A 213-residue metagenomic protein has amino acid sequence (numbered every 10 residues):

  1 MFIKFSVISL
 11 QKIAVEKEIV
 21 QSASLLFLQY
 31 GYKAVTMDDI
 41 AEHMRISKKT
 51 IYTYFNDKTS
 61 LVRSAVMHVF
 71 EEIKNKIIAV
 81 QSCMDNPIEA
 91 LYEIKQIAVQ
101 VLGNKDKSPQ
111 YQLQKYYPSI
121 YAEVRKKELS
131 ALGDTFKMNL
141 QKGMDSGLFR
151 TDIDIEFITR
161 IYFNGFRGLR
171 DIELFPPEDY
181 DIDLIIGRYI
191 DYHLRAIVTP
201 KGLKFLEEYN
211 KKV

Functional and structural regions predicted by a protein language model:
M1-S6, M138-K142, S146, D179-V213: C-terminal peripheral helix-coil segments that are non-catalytic and often amphipathic
M1-Y30, A34-I46, S60-R63: Basic, helix-initiating cap at the start of DNA-binding domains
R45-F55: Short hydrophobic/aromatic patch on the recognition helix
S64, I78-K105, T159-Y162: Hydrophobic alpha-helical connector segments
M67-K74: Short, basic, alpha-helical segments at the C-terminal edge of helix-turn-helix-like DNA-binding modules
V80, P109-L113, E173-P176: Secondary-structure edge/capping motif, primarily at the C-terminal ends of alpha-helices and the immediately following
E89, K127-E128, D145-I161, D179-L184 (+1 more regions): All-alpha amphipathic helical-bundle segments outside canonical DNA-binding/catalytic cores that form hydrophobic
G103-K137, D145-L148, F157: Short secondary-structure transition hinges
